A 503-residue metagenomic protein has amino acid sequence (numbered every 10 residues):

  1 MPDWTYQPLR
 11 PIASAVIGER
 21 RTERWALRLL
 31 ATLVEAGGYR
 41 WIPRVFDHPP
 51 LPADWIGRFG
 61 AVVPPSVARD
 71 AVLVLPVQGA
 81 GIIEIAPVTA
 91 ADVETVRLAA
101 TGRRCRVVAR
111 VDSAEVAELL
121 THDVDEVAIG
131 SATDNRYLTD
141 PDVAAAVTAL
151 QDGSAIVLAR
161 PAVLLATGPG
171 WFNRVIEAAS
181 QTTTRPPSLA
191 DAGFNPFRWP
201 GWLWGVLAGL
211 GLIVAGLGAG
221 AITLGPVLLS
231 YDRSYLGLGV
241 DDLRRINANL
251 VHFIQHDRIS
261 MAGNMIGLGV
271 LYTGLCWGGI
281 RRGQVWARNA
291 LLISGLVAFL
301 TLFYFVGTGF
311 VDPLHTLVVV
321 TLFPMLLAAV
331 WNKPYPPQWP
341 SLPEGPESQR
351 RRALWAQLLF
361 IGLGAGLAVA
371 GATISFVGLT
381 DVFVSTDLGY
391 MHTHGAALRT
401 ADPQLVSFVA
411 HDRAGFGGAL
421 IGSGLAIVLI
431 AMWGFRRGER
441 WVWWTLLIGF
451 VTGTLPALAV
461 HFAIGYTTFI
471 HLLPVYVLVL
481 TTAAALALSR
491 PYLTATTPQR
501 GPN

Functional and structural regions predicted by a protein language model:
M1-W4, L9-I12, S66-A68, L75 (+4 more regions): Generic N-terminal amphipathic/basic segments
P2-R97: N-terminal capping/small domains of soluble enzymes
G57-V63, G81-I85, C105-V111, D125-P141 (+1 more regions): Hydrophobic faces of well-ordered beta-strands that scaffold small-molecule active sites in alpha/beta enzyme cores
P64-R69, S113, D142, Y272 (+1 more regions): Short beta->alpha connector loops
A68-D70, E115, P161-T167: Short acidic, S/G/P-rich loop/turn micro-motifs used as interaction or catalytic elements
L73-G81, R97-T133, A149-D152: Alpha/beta enzyme core
A91-E94, C105, A179: Short acidic, glycine/proline-enriched helix-loop-strand junctions
E126, N135-T139, A145-N503: Topology signature of small-to-medium multi-pass alpha-helical membrane proteins
